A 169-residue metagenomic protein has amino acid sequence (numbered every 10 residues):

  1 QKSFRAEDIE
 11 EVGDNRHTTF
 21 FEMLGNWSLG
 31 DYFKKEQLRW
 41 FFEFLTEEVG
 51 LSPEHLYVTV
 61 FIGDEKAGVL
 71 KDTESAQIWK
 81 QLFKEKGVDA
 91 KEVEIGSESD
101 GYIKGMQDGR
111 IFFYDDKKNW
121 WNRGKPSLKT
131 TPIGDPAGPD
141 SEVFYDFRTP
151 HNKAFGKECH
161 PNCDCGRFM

Functional and structural regions predicted by a protein language model:
Q1-M169: Structured aminoacyl-transfer and RNA-binding surfaces used for tRNA recognition/handling in the translation apparatus
